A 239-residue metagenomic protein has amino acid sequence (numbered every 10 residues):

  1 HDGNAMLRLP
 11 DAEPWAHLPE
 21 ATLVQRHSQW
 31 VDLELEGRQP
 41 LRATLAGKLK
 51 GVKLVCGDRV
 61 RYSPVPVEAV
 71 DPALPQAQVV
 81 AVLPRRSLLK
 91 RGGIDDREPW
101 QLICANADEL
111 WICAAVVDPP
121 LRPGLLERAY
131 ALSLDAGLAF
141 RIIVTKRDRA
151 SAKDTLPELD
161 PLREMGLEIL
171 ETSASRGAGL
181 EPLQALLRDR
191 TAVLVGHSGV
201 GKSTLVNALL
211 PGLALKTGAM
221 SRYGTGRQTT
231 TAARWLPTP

Functional and structural regions predicted by a protein language model:
H1-R122: N-terminal accessory targeting/assembly segments
G57, S133, T145: Residue-level signal for inorganic ion chemistry
I112, I142-V144: Structural beta-sheet core signal
V116-D118, D148, S221-R227: Flexible beta-alpha connector loops of hexameric P-loop NTPases
G124-D135: Histidine-anchored nucleotide/phosphate-binding helix
A139, K146-V200: Canonical P-loop GTPase G-domain recognition
S198, S203-T204, A208: Walker A/P-loop
P211-P239: Switch I (effector-binding) loop of TRAFAC-class P-loop GTPase G-domains
